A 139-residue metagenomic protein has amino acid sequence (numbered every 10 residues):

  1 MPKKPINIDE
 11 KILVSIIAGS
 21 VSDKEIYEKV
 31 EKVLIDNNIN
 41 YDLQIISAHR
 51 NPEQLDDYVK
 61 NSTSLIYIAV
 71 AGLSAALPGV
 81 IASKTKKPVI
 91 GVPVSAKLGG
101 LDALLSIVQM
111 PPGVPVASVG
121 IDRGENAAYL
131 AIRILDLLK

Functional and structural regions predicted by a protein language model:
K3-N7, A18-E25, K29, G99-K139: C-terminal binding/interaction regions
K11-A48: Glycine-rich phosphate/diphosphate-binding loop of Rossmann-like nucleotide-binding domains
L13-S20, I66-A69, I90, P115-S118: Short glycine-rich or small-residue beta-strand-to-loop segments that form or flank ligand, phosphate, metal/Fe-S
V21, I46-A48, G72-L73, V94-K97 (+1 more regions): Short, ordered loop/turn segments at secondary-structure junctions
K29-D36, S83-K86, R133-L135: Short, solvent-exposed amphipathic alpha-helical segments in soluble enzyme and RNA/protein-processing domains
I39-N40, S64, K86-K87, Q109-V116: Glycine/charged-rich beta-loop-alpha catalytic/anionic-binding loops adjacent to active sites
L43-T63: N-terminal beta-loop-helix "entrance" segment that forms/cooperates in small-molecule cofactor or anionic ligand
D56-P93: Glycine-rich phosphate-binding loop
